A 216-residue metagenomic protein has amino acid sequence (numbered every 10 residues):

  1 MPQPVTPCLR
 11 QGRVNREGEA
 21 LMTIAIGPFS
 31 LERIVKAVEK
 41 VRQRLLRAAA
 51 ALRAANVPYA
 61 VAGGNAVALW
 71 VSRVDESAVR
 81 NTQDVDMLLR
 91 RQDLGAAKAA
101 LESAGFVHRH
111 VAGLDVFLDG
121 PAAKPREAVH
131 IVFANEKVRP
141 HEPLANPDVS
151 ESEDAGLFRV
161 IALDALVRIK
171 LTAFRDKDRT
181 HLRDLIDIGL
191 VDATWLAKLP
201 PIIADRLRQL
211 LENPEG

Functional and structural regions predicted by a protein language model:
P2-G216: Compositionally biased terminal segments of proteins
